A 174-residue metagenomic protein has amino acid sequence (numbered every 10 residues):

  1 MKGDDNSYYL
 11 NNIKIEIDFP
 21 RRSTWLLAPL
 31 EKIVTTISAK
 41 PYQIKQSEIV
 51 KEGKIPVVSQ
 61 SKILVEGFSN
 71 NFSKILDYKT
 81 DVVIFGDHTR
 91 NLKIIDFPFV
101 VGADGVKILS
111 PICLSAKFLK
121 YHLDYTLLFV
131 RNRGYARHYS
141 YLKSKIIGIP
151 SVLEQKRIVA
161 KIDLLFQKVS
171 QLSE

Functional and structural regions predicted by a protein language model:
M1-Y42, K51-I63, I149-E174: Non-catalytic DNA-recognition/assembly elements of restriction-modification systems
P29-I147: DNA target-recognition domains and sequence-specific DNA-contacting regions of bacterial/archaeal
